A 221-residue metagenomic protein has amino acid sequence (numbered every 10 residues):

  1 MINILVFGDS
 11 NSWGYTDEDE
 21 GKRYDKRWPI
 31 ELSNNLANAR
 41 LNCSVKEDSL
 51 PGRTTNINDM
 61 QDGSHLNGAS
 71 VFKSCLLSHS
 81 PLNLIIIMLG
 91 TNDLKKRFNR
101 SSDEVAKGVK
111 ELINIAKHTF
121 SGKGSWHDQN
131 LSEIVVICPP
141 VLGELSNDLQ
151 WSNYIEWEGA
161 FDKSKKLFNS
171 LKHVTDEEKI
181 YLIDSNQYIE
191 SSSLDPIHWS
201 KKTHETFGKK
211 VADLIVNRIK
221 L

Functional and structural regions predicted by a protein language model:
M1-S49, N56-Q61, L77, W199 (+1 more regions): Serine-esterase "nucleophile elbow" of acetyl-processing enzymes
S44-G52, D184-S191: Acidic carboxylate-rich catalytic motifs and surrounding loops in phosphoryl-/glycosyl-chemistry enzymes
R53-I57, L94-K96: Short active-site-adjacent helix-start/loop capping segments
H65-L221: Alpha-helical cap/lid subdomain in secreted, periplasmic, or secretory-pathway luminal O-acyl-processing enzymes
